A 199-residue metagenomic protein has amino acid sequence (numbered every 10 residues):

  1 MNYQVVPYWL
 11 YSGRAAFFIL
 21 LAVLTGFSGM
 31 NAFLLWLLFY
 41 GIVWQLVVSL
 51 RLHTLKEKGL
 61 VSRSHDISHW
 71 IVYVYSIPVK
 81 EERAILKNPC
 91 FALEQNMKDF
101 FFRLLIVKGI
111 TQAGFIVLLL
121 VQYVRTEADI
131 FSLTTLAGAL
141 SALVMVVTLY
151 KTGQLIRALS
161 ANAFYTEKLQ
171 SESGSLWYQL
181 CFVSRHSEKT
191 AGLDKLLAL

Functional and structural regions predicted by a protein language model:
M1-V6, Y150-L199: Cytosolic/matrix-facing juxtamembrane and C-terminal tails of multi-pass cellular membrane proteins
M1-V79, D129-L136: N-terminal first transmembrane alpha-helix
N2-A15, V79-L118: Loop-to-transmembrane boundary segments
L34-V47, I110-I116, F131-Q154: Alpha-helical membrane-embedded segments
V47-R63, M145-Y165: Juxtamembrane/interface segments at transmembrane-helix termini
V48-F102, W177-E188, G192: Charge-rich cytosolic interhelical loops and cytosolic tails of multi-pass membrane proteins
Q95-L105, T134-T135, F164-E167, S171: Membrane-helix boundary/juxtamembrane motif in polytopic membrane proteins
L120-S132: Membrane-helix boundary connector in multi-pass membrane proteins
